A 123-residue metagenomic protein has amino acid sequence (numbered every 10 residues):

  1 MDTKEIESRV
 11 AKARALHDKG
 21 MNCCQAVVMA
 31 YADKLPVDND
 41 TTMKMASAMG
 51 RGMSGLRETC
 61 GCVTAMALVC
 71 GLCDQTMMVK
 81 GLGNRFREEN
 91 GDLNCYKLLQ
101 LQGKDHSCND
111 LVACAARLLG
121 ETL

Functional and structural regions predicted by a protein language model:
M1-D18: Polybasic, low-complexity association/targeting segments
D2-E5, M77-L123: C-terminal binding/interaction regions
D2-K4, V28-S47, R87-C95: Acidic-glycine-rich active-site phosphate/pyrophosphate-binding loop
H17-V37, M78-R85: An acidic intrinsically disordered interaction segment
V27-Y31, V63-L72, A115-L119: Buried hydrophobic packing segments
M45-M49, A65, L98-Q102: Short linear capping/connector segments at secondary-structure termini
M49-C70: Glycine/serine-rich anion-binding loops at beta->alpha junctions that coordinate negatively charged ligand groups
